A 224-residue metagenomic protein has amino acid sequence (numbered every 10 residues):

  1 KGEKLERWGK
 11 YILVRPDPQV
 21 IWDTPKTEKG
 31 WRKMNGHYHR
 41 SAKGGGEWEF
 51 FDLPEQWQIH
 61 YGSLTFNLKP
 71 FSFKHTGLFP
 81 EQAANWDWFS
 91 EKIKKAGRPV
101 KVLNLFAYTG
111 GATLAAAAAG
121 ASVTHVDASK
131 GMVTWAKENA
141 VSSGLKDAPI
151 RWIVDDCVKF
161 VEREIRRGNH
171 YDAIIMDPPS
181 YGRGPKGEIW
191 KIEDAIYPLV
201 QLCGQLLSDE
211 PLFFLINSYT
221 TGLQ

Functional and structural regions predicted by a protein language model:
G2-W8, L13-P80, D87: Non-catalytic substrate-recognition/targeting regions of SAM-dependent transferases
W22-D23, E28-K29, G187-Q224: C-terminal substrate-binding/active-site "lid" region of AdoMet-derived donor-dependent transferases
P80-R98: Conserved alpha-helix/loop element of class I SAM-dependent methyltransferases that forms part of the SAM/SAH-binding
G97-Y108: Conserved class I S-adenosyl-L-methionine
T109-A121: Conserved SAM-binding loop of SAM-dependent methyltransferases across substrates and taxa, primarily the Class I
S122-D127: Conserved SAM-binding motif I beta-strand of class I
S129-I175: S-adenosyl-L-methionine
P178-P179: Switch II (G3) loop of P-loop NTPases
